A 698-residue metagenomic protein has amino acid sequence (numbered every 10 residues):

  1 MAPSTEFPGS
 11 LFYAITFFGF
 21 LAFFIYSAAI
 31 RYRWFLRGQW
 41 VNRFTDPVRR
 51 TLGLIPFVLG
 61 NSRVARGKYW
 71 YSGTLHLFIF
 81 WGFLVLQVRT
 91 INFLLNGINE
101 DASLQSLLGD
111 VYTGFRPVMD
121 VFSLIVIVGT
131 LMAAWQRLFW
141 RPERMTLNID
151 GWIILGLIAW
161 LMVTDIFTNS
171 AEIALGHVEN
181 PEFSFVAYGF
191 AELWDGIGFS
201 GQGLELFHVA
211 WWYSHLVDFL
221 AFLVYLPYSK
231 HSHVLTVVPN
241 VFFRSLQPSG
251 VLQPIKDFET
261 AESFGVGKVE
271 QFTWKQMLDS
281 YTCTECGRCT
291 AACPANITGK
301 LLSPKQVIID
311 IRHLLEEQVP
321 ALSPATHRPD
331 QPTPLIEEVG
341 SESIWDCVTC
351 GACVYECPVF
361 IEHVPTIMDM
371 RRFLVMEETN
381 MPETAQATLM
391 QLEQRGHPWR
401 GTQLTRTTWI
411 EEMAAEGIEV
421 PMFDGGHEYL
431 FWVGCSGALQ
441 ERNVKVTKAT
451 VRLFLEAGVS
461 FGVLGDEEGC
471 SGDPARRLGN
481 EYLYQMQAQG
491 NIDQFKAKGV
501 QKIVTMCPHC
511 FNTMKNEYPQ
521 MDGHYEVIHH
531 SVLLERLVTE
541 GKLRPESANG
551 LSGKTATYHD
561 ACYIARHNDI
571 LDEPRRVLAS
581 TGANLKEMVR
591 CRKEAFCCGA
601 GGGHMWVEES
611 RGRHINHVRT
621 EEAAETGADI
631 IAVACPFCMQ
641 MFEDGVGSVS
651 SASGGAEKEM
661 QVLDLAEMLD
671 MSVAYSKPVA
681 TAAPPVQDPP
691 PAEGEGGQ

Functional and structural regions predicted by a protein language model:
M1-A2, L95-G114, S170-F207: Membrane-interfacial helical/loop segments at transmembrane boundaries in membrane proteins
A2-M132, F139, Q271-S280, L302-I308 (+3 more regions): Iron-sulfur-cluster electron-transfer modules
T16-F24, I127, A159-W160, L206-F242: Alpha-helical membrane-embedded segments
F24-R43, L95-N99, M132-W152, F167-E182 (+3 more regions): Juxtamembrane/interface segments at transmembrane-helix termini
L36-L59, R144-W152, N180-L193, L235-F264 (+3 more regions): Juxtamembrane inter-helical linkers in multi-pass membrane proteins
L75-R89, I154-V178: Hydrophobic alpha-helical membrane-insertion segments
F190-G203, V251-E262, H363-Q698: Iron-sulfur cluster-binding electron-transfer modules in prokaryotic oxidoreductases
F207, L223-C347, R395: Ferredoxin-type iron-sulfur electron-transfer modules and their immediate structural context
